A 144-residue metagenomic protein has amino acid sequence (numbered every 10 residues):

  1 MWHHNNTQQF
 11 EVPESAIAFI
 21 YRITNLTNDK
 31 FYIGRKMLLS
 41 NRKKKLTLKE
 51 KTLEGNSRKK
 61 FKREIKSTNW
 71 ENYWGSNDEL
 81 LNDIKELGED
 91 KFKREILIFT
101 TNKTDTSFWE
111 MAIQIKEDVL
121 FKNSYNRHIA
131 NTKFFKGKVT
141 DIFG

Functional and structural regions predicted by a protein language model:
M1-G144: Structure-specific nucleic-acid interaction/processing domains
